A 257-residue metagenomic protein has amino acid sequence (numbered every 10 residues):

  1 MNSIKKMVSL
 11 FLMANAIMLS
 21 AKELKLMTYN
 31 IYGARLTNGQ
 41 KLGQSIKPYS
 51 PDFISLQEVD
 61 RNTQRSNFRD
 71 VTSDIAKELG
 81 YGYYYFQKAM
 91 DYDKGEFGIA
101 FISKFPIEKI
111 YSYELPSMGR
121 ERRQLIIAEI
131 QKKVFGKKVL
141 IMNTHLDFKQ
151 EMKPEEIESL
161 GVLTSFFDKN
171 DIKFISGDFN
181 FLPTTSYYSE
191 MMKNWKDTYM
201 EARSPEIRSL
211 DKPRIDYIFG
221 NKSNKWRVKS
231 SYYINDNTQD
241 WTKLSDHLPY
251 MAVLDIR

Functional and structural regions predicted by a protein language model:
M1-V8: Bacterial N-terminal signal peptides that target proteins for export
F11-S20: Hydrophobic h-region of N-terminal signal peptides that target proteins for export in Gram-negative bacteria
A21-F53, Y83-F86, M90-R257: Active-site regions of metal-assisted phosphoester/phosphodiester hydrolases, unifying DNase/endonuclease modules
I31, L56-S66: Active-site neighborhood of divalent metal-dependent phosphoester/pyrophosphate hydrolases
A76-Y83: Charged, glycine-enriched surface loops/patches that mediate electrostatic binding to polyanionic ligands
